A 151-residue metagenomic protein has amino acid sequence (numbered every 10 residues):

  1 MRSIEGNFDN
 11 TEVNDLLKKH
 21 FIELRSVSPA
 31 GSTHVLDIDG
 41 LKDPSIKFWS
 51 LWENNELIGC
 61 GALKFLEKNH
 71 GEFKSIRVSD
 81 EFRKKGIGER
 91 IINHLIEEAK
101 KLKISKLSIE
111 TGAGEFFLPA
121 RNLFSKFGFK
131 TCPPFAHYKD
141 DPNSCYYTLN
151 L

Functional and structural regions predicted by a protein language model:
S3-H70, K74, S79, E98 (+2 more regions): Acetyl-CoA-dependent GNAT
F8-D9, S108-F127, C132-L151: C-terminal "cap" of GNAT-fold acetyltransferases
F8-T11, I46, F82, G86 (+3 more regions): Residues at secondary-structure transition points
D15-K19, R90, H94, Y146: Alpha-helical elements of Rossmann-like donor-binding domains used by nucleotide-donor carbohydrate transfer enzymes
K68-H70, K106, S144: A generic structural signal for beta-strand entry/edge sites
I76, E81, G112-G114: Short strand-loop junctions, especially beta-strand C-caps/beta-turns that link beta-sheets to coils or alpha-helices
V78, K84-K100, N122-K126: Conserved acetyl-CoA-binding loop-helix of GNAT-fold acetyltransferases
